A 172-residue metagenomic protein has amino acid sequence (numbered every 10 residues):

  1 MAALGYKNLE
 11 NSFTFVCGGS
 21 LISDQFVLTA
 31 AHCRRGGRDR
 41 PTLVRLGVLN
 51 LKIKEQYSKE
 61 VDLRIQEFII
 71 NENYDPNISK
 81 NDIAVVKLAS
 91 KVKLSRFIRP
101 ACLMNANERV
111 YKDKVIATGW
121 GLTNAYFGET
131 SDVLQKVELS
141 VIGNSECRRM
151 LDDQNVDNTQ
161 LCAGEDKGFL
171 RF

Functional and structural regions predicted by a protein language model:
M1, K7-D24, I78-S79: A conserved glycine-rich beta-strand in the N-terminal activation segment of trypsin-fold
M1-N11, D113-F172: Extracellular trypsin-like serine protease catalytic domains
A2, G19, Q25, T29 (+5 more regions): Terminal peptide-recognition signature
L4-K7, V27-A30, R35-P76, V137-E138 (+1 more regions): Conserved H-D interstitial segment of serine endopeptidase catalytic domains
L21, R35-R38, Y57, P76-K80 (+3 more regions): Extracellular/periplasmic catalytic domains that process cell-envelope and extracellular macromolecules
Y57, I69-D75, K91-S131: Active-site substrate-binding loop(s) of clan PA
A84-S90: Conserved beta strand-loop-helix elements of the APE1-like EEP
